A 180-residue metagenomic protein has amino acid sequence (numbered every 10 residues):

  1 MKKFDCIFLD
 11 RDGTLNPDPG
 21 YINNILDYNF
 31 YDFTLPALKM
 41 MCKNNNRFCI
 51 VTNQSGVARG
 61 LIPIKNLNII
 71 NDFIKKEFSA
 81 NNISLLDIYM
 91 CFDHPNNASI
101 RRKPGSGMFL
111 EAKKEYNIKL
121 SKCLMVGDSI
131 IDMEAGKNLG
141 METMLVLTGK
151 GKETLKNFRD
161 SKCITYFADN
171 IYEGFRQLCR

Functional and structural regions predicted by a protein language model:
M1-C49: Active-site neighborhood of HAD-like aspartate-dependent phosphohydrolases
D12-D32, V57-N66, A80-I83, D93-I100: Metal-dependent phosphoesterase signature
T34, L38-N71, D87-N97, G136: Substrate-recognition element of Asp-dependent hydrolases with the DxDx(T/V) motif
G60-K76, I100-A112: Short, electropositive alpha-helical surface patch
I100-M133: Conserved Lys-Pro-Asp/Glu-containing loop-to-beta segment of HAD-superfamily phosphomonoesterases, centered on
M125-Y166: Acidic, Mg2+-coordinating phosphoryl-transfer loop and its flanking beta/alpha structural elements, shared across
T165-G174: Short acidic-hydrophobic, aromatic-tinged amphipathic segments that line or gate anion-handling sites
